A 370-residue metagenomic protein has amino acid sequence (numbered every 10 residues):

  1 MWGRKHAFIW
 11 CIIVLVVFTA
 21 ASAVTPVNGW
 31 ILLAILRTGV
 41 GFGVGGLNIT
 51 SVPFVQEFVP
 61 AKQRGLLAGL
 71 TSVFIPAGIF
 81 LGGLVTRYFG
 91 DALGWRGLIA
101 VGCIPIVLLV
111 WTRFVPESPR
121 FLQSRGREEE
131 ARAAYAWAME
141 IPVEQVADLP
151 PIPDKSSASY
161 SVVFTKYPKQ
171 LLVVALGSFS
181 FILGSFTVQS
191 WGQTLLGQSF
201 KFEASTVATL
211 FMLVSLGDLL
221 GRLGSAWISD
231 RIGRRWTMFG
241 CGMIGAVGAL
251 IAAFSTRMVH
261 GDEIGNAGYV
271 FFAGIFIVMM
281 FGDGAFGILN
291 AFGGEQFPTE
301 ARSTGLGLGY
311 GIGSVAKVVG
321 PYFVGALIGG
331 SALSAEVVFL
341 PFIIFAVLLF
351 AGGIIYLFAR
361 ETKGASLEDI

Functional and structural regions predicted by a protein language model:
I13-V27, R87, M243-E263: C-terminal ends and interior cores of transmembrane alpha-helices in multi-pass membrane transporters/permeases
F18, I31-G45, N266-G284: Hydrophobic core of transmembrane alpha-helices in multi-pass small-molecule transporters, especially MFS/SLC-type
V24-I35, D91-L93, F254-A273: Helix-loop junctions at membrane interfaces in 12-TM secondary transporters
Q63-D91, A100, I104-I106, Y310-P321: Glycine-rich segments within core transmembrane alpha-helices of 12-TM secondary carriers
R96-R113, L340-L357: Symmetry-related core transmembrane helices of the 12-TM Major Facilitator Superfamily/SLC fold
F114-Q170, A365-I370: Intracellular cytosolic loops and amphipathic helices of Major Facilitator Superfamily
F164-R222, P321: Extracytoplasmic gate region of multi-pass secondary transporters
